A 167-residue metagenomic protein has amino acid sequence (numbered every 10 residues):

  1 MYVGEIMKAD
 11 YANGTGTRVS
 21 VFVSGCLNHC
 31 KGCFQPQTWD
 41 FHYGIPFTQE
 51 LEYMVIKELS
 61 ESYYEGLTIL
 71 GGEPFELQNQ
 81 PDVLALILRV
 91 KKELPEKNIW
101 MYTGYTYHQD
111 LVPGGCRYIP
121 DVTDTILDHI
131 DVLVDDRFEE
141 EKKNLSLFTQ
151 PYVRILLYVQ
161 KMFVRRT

Functional and structural regions predicted by a protein language model:
M1-V3, A9, T17, Q35-C116 (+2 more regions): Conserved Radical SAM active-site core
A12-G16, H29-G32: Short N-terminal binding/cap micro-motifs at the start of the first secondary-structure element
V21, L133: Conserved, mostly hydrophobic/aromatic
F22-Q37: Local cysteine-cluster metal-coordination motifs and their immediate loop/turn environment, predominantly Fe-S cluster
E76, E141-K142: Short glycine-rich, flexible loops that bind phosphorylated cofactors or substrates
L86-K91, K143-T167: P-loop/Walker A phosphate-binding loop and immediately adjacent motor/lid segment at beta-alpha junctions
D128-H129: Alpha-helix C-terminal capping/helix-to-coil transition sites in glycosyltransferase folds
